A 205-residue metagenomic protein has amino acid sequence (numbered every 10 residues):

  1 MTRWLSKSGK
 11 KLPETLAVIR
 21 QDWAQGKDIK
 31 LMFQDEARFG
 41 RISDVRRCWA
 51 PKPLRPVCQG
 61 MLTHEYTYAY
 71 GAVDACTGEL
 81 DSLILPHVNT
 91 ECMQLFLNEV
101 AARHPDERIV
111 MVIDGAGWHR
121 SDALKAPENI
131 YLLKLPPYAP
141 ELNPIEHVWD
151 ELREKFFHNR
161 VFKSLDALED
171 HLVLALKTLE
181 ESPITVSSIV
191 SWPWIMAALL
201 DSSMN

Functional and structural regions predicted by a protein language model:
T2-S8: Low-complexity basic/metal-binding stretches
S8-N98, W192-P193, A197-N205: Extended, low-complexity cationic-aromatic segments
K27-L31, I145-N205: C-terminal anion-handling pockets and recognition modules
M32-Q34, I109-I113, L133-P136: Short beta-strand segments
D35, G71-A72, G78, L97 (+4 more regions): Mobile genetic element proteins and their domesticated derivatives, centered on retroelements and DNA transposons
L54-T63, E128-H147, V161: RNase H-like polynucleotidyl transferase catalytic core
E107-H119, N143: Acidic/histidine-rich, metal-coordinating catalytic segments
S121-N129: Short, aromatic/basic amphipathic alpha-helical patches
